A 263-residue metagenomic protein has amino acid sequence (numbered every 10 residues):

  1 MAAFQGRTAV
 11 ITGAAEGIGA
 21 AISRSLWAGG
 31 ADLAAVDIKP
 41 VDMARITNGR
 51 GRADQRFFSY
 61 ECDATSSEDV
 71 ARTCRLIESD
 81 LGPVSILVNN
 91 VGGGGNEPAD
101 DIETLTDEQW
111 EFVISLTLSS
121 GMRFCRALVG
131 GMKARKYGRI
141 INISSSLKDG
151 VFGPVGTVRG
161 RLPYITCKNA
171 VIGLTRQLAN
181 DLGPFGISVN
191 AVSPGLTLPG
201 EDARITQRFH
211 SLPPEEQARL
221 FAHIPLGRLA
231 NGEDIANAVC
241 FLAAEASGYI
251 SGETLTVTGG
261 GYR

Functional and structural regions predicted by a protein language model:
A2-A3, G94, A99, C240 (+1 more regions): Short C-terminal tail/terminal secondary-structure segment of NAD(P)H-dependent dehydrogenase/reductase domains
A2-A34: Canonical Rossmann dinucleotide-binding motif of NAD(H)/NADP(H)-dependent dehydrogenases/reductases, specifically
G29-R45: Conserved glycine-rich Rossmann-like NAD(P)H-binding loop of the short-chain dehydrogenase/reductase
I46-N48, P154-T157, P184, G195-I224: A glycine/serine/threonine-rich, flexible loop-to-helix segment that serves as the NAD(P) cofactor-binding "lid"
G94, I141-A170, T175-P184, L196: Catalytic loop of short-chain dehydrogenase/reductase
P98-I102, T106-I114, R208-F209, E216 (+1 more regions): Substrate-binding pocket helix/loop in short-chain dehydrogenase/reductase
G183, S188, I250-G252: Short, small/polar-rich loop/turn modules that mediate ligand/substrate recognition or access, typified
